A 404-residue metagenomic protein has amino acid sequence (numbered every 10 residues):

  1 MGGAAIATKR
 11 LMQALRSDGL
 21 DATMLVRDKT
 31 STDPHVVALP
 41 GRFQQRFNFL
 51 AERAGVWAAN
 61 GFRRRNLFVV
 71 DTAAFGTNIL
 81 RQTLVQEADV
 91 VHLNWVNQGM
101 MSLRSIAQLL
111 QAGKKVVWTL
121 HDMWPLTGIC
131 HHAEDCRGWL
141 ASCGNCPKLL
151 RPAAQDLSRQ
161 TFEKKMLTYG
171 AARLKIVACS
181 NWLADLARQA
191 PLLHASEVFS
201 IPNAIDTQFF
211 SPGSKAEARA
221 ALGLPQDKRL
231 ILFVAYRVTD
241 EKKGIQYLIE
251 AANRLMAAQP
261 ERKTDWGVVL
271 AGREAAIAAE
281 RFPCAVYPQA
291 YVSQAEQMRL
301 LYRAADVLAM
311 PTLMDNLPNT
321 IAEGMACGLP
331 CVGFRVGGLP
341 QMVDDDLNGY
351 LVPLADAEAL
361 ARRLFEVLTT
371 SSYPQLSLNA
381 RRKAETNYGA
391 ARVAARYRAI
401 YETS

Functional and structural regions predicted by a protein language model:
W182, A204: Carbohydrate-associated surface elements
P225-K243, I249-A252: Conserved donor-binding/catalytic core segment of Leloir-type glycosyltransferases
K263-D265, A271-R299: Nucleotide-activated donor-binding/catalytic signature segment of Leloir-type glycosyltransferases, i.e., the conserved
L300-A305, Y397: Short alpha-helical donor nucleotide-sugar binding micro-motif in glycosyltransferases
L313: Aromatic "clamp/platform" in nucleotide-sugar-dependent glycosyltransferases that forms part of the donor/acceptor
P330-G333, V343: Short hydrophobic beta-strand element within catalytic cores of glycosyltransferases and related nucleotide-activated
D345-D346, Y350-A357, E366-S371: Conserved acidic donor-binding segment of nucleotide-sugar-dependent glycosyltransferases
A359, S372-N387, V393-A399: A short, well-ordered alpha-helix in the C-terminal region of glycosyltransferases
